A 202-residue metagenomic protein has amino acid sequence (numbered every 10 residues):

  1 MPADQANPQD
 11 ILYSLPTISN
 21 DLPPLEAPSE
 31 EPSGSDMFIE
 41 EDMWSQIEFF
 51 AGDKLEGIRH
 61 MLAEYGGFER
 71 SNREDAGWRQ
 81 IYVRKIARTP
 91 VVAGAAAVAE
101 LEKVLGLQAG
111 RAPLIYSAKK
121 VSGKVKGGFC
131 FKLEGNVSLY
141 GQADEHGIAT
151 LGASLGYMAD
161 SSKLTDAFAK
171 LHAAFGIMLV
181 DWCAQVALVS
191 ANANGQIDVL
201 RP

Functional and structural regions predicted by a protein language model:
M1-P202: Acidic (Asp/Glu-rich) sequence patches and key acidic residues that form negatively charged surfaces used
